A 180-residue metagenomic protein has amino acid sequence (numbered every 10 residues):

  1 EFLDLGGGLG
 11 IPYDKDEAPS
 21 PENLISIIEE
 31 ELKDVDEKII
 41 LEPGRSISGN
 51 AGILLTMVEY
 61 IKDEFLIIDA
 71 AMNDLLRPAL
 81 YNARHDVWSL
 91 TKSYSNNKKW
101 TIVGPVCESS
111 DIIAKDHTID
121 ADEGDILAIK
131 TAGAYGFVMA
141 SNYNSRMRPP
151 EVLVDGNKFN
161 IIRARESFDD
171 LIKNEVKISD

Functional and structural regions predicted by a protein language model:
L3-G10, P43-R45: Glycine-rich beta-strand-to-loop/alpha-helix junction loops that act as flexible
P12-I39: Extended, folded domain segments that form the structural surfaces/walls around functional sites
I27, D36-D180: Charged (often Lys/Glu-rich) extended helix/loop segments that serve as interaction or gating elements
